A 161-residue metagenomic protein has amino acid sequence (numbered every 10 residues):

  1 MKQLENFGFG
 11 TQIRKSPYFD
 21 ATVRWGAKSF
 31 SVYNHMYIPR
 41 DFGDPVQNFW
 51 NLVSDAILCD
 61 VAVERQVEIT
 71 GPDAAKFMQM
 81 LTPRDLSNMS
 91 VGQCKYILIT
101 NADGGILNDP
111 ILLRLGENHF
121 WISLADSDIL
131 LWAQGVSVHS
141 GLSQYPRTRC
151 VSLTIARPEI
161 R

Functional and structural regions predicted by a protein language model:
M1-T100, G105: Acidic, proline/glycine-enriched N-terminal capping motif
N108-R161: Acidic, low-complexity central loop/insert segments
